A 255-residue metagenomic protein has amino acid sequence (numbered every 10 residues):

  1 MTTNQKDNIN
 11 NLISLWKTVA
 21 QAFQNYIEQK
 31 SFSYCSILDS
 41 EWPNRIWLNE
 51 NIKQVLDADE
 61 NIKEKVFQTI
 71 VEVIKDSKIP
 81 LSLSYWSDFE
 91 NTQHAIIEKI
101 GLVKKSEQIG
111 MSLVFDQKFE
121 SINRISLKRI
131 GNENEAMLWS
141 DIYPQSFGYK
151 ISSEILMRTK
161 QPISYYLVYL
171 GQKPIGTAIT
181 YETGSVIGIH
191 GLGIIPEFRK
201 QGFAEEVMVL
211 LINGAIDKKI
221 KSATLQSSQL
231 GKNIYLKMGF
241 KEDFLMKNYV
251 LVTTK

Functional and structural regions predicted by a protein language model:
M1-D76, F89, S153: N-terminal charged segments
T2-I9, S126-W139: A short beta-loop-alpha structural element at the N-terminal edge of CoA-dependent acyl/N-acetyltransferase catalytic
C35-N44, K105, E182-H190, R199: A conserved beta-turn-beta hairpin within the catalytic core of GNAT-like acetyltransferases that forms part
V55-G131, Y249-L251: Acyl-donor-binding surface of acyltransferase catalytic domains
I62-V71, G191-I194, K200-N213, D217: Conserved acetyl-CoA-binding loop-helix of GNAT-fold acetyltransferases
S77-W86, A215-S227: Conserved GNAT acetyl-CoA-binding A-motif
E90-K104, E205, Q229-L245: Conserved active-site alpha-helix within GNAT-family acetyltransferase domains
I151-P196: A conserved beta-strand-loop-helix scaffold within acyl/acetyltransferase catalytic domains
